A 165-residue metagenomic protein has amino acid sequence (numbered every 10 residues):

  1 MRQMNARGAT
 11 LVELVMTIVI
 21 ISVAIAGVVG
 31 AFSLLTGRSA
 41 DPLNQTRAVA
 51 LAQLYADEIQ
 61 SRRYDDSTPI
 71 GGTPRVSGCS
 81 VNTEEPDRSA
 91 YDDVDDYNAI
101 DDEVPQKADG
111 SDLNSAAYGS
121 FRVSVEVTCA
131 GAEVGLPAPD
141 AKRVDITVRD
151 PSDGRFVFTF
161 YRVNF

Functional and structural regions predicted by a protein language model:
R2, A9-Q53: Aliphatic-rich helix starts adjacent to a transmembrane/signal segment
R2-A6, S80-V81: N-terminal leader/targeting segments
R7-T10, D109: Intrinsic disorder/low-complexity segments
T46-F165: Low-complexity, Gly/Pro-rich coil/beta segments used as flexible assembly/activation regions
